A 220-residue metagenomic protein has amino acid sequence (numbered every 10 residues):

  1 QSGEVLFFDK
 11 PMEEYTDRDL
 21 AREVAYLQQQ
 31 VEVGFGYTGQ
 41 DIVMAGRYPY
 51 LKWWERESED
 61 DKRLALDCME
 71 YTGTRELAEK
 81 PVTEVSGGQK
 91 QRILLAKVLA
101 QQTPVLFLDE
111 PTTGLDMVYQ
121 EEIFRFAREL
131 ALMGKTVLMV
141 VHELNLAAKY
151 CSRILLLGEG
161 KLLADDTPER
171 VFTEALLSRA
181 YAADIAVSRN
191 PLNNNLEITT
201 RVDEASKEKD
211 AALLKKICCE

Functional and structural regions predicted by a protein language model:
G3-P11, D19-L20: Conserved ABC transporter NBD signature motif
M44, E59-L77, Q102: Conserved ABC ATPase "signature" region
P81-V85, Q89: Conserved ABC ATPase signature
L106-D109: Catalytic Walker B motif of ABC-type/P-loop ATPase nucleotide-binding domains
A147-K149: A short, surface-exposed alpha-helical micro-motif characterized by mixed small hydrophobic and charged/polar residues
S178-E220: ABC ATPase nucleotide-binding domains
